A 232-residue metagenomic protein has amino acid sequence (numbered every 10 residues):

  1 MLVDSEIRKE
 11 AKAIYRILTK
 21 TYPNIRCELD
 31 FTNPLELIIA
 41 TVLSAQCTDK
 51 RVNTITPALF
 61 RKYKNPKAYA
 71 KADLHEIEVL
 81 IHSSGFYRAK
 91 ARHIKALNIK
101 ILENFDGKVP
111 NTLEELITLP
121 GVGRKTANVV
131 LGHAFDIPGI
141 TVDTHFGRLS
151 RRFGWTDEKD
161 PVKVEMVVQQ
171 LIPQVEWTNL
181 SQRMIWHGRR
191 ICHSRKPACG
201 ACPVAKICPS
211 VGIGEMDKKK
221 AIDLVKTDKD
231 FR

Functional and structural regions predicted by a protein language model:
L2-L224, D228: Catalytic cores of DNA base-excision repair glycosylases
